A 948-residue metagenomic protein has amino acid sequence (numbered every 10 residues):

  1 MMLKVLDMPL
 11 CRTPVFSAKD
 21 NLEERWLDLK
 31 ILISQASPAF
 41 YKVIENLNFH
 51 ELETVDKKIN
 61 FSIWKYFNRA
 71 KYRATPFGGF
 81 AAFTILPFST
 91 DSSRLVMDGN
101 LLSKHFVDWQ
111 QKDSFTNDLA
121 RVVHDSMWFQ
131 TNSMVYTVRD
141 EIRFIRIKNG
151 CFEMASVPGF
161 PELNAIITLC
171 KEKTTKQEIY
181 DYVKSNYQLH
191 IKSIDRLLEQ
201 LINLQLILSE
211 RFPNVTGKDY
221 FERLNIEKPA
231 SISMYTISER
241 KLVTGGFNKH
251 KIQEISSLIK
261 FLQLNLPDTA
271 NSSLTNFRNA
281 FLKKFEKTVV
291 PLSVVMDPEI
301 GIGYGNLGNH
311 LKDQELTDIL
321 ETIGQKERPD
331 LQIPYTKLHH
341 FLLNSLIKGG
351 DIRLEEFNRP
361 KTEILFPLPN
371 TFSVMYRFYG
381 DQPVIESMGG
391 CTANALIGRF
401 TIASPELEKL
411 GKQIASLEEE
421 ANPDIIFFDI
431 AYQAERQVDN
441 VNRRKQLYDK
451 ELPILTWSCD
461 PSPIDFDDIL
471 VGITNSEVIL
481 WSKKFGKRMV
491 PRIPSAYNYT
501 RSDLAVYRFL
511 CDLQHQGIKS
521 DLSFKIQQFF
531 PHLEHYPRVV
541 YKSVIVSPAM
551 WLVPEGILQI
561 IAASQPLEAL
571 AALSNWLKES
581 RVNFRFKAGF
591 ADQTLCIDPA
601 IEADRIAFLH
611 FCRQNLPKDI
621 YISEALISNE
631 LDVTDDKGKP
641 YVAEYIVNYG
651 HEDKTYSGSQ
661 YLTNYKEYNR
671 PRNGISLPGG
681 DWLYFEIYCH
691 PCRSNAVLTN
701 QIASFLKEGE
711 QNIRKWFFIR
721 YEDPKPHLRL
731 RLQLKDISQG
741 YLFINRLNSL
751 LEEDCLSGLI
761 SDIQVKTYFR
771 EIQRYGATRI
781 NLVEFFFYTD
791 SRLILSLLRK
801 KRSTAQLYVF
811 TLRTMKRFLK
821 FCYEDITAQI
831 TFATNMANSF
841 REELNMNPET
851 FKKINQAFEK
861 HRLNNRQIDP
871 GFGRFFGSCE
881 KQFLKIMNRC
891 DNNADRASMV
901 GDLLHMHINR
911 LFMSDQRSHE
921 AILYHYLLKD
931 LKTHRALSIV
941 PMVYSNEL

Functional and structural regions predicted by a protein language model:
M1-H105, P161, K192-K450, D460 (+7 more regions): Type-3 copper protein
K104-E153: Long, low-complexity, charged/polar intrinsically disordered regions in eukaryotic proteins
N132-A165, L169, S193-N203: Long amphipathic alpha-helical scaffold regions
T168-E178: Short capping segments at the starts of secondary-structure elements
I179-L189: Short helix-coil junctions and helix-kink-helix linkers
E286, S293, L307-H310, L320-G679 (+2 more regions): Acidic, serine/proline-rich low-complexity intrinsically disordered regions
S657-L948: Long, contiguous binding/interaction regions
